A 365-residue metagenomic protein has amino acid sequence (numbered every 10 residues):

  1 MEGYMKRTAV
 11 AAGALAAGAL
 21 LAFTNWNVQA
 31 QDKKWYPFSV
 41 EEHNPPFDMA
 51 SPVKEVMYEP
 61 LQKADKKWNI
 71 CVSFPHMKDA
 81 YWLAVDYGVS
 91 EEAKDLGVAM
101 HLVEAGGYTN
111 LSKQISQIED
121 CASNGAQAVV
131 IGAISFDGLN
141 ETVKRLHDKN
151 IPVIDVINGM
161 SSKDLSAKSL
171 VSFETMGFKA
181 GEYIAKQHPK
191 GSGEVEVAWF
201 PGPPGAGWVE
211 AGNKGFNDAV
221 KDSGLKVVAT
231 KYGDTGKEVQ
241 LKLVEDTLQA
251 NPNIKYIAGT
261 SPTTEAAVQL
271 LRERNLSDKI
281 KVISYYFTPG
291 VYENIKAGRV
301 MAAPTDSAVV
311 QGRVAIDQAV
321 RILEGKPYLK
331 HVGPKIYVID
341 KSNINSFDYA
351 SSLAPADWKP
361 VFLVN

Functional and structural regions predicted by a protein language model:
G13-A22: Bacterial N-terminal signal peptides
F23-A30: Sec/Tat signal peptide C-region and signal peptidase I cleavage site
Q31-K66, F200, P204, V220 (+2 more regions): Hinge/cleft segment of the Venus flytrap/periplasmic-binding protein
S39-E59, N69-G88, E92, L96 (+5 more regions): Extracytoplasmic "Venus flytrap"
M57, Q114, S169-V195, W208-A211 (+3 more regions): Hydrophobic alpha-helical segments within soluble ligand-binding/sensing domains
I70, F74, V89, F178-L225 (+3 more regions): An alpha-beta-alpha
A128-D148, F216, G233-N294: Hydrophobic alpha-helical
F136-T175, K186, E196, T288-M301: Flexible loop/hinge segments that line or gate small-molecule binding clefts
